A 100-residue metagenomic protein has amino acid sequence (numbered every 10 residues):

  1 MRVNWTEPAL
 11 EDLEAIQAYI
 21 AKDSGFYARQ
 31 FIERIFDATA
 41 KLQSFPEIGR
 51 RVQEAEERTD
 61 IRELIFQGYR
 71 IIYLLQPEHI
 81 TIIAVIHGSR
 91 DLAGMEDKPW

Functional and structural regions predicted by a protein language model:
M1-R34: Arg/Lys-rich, positively charged N-terminal/basic patches that mediate binding to nucleic acids
P8, Y27, T39, R90-A93: Short linear/disordered segments characteristic of secreted peptide precursors and small low-complexity proteins
L13, Q17, A38, T59-I61 (+1 more regions): Generic alpha-helical hydrophobic packing signal
Y19-K22, I48, G88, K98: A short linear boundary/processing microfeature
R34, A38-K41: Solvent-exposed, amphipathic alpha-helical segments
Q43-P46: Short proline/glycine- and basic residue-enriched helix-capping loop/turn segments at helix->loop/beta transitions
I48-E78: Basic/aromatic recognition patch in beta-strand/loop cores that engages polyanionic ligands
F66-Y69, L74-W100: Enriched for short, Lys/Arg-rich terminal
